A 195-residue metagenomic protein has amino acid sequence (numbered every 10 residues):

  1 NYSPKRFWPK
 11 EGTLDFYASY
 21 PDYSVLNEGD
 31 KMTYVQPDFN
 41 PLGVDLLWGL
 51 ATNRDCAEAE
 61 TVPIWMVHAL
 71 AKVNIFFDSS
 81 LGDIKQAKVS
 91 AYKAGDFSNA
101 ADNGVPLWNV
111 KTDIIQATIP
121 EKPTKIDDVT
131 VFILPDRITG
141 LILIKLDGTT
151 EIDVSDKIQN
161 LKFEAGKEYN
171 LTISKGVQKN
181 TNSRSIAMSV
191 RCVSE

Functional and structural regions predicted by a protein language model:
N1-I84, K88, K122-I133, R137-G140 (+1 more regions): Short, low-hydrophobicity acidic/polar segments
Y17, N74, N170-T172, R191: Generic structural signal for residues positioned in beta-strands
L81-I114: Short, ordered, surface-exposed loop/turn motifs in non-cytosolic proteins
A94, D147-T149: Change "in extracellular beta-sheet-rich domains … of secreted and cell-surface proteins" to "in beta-sheet-rich domains
N109-I126: Extended, solvent-exposed segments with strong compositional bias
I142-I144: Short, structured surface segments that line ligand/substrate-binding pockets
T150-N182: Hydrophilic extracytoplasmic domains
V177-E195: C-terminal, surface-exposed recognition/capping segments
